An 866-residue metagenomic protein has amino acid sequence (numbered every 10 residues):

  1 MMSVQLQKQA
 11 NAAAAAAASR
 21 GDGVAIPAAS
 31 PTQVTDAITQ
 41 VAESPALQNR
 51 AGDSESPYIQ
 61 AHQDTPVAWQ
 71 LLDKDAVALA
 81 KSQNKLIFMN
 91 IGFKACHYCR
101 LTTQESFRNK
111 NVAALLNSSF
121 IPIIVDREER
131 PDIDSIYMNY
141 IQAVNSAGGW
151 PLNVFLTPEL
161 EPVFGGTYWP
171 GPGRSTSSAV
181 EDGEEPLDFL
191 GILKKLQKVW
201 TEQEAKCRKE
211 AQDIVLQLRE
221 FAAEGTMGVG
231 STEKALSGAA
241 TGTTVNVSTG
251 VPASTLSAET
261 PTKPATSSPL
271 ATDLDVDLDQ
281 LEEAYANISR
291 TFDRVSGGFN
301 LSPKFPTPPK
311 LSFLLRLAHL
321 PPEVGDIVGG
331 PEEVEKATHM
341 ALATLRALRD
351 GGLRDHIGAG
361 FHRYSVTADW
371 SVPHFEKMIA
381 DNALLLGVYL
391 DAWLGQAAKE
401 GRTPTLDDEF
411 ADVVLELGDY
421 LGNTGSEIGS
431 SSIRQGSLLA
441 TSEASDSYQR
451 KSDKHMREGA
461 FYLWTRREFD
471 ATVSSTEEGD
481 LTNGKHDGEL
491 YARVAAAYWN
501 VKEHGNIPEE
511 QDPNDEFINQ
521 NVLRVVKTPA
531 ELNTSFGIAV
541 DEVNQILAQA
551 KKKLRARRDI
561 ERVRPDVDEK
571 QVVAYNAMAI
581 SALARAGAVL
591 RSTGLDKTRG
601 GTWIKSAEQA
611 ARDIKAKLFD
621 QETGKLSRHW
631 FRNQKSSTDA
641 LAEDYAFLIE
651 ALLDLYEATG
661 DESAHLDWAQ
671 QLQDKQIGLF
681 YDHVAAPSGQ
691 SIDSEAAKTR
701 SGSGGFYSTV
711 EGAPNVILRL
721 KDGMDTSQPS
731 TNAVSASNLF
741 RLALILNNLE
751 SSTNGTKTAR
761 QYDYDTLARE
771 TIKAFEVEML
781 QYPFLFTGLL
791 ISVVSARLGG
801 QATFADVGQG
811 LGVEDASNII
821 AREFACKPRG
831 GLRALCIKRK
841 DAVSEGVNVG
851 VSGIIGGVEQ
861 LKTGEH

Functional and structural regions predicted by a protein language model:
M1-M578, A582, W630, S688-K698 (+2 more regions): Replace the tail clause
A318-G325, W393, A397-E400, G587-G594 (+3 more regions): Short coil/turn linking the two alpha-helices of tandem helical-hairpin repeats
K336, M340, L406-E409, V413 (+6 more regions): Alpha-helical positions within canonical tetratricopeptide repeat
H455, L463, S637-E662, P714 (+2 more regions): C-terminal capping/lid segments that line or modulate ligand- or cofactor-binding pockets
D568-K617: Phosphate-binding active sites in nucleotide-utilizing proteins
E569-N576, I580, R585, G600 (+3 more regions): Extended, leucine-rich alpha-helical cores of fungal transcription factors
Y575-A584, V734-S752, A759-Y764: Long hydrophobic segments that form regular secondary structure
F680-T731: Acidic, turn-prone loop/beta-hairpin segments
